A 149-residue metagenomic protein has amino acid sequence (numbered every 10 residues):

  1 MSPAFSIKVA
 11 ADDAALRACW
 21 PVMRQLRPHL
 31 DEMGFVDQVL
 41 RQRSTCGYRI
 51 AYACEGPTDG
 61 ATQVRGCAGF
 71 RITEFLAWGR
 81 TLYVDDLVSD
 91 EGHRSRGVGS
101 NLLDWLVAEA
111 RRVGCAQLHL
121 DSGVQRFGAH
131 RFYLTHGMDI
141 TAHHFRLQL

Functional and structural regions predicted by a protein language model:
S2-G79, D104, Q148: Acetyl-CoA-dependent GNAT
R27, D85, D90, G123: Residue-level recognition of the GNAT/N-acetyltransferase active site
R49, A116, D139: Short acidic/polar active-site loop segments enriched in Thr and Asp
A51, G66-A68, L82, L87 (+2 more regions): Conserved GNAT-family N-acetyltransferase fold
E74-V84, R94, I140-T141: A conserved beta-turn-beta hairpin within the catalytic core of GNAT-like acetyltransferases that forms part
S89, S95-A108, T135: Conserved acetyl-CoA-binding loop-helix of GNAT-fold acetyltransferases
S100, V124-H143, L147: Conserved active-site alpha-helix within GNAT-family acetyltransferase domains
A110-S122: Conserved GNAT acetyl-CoA-binding A-motif
